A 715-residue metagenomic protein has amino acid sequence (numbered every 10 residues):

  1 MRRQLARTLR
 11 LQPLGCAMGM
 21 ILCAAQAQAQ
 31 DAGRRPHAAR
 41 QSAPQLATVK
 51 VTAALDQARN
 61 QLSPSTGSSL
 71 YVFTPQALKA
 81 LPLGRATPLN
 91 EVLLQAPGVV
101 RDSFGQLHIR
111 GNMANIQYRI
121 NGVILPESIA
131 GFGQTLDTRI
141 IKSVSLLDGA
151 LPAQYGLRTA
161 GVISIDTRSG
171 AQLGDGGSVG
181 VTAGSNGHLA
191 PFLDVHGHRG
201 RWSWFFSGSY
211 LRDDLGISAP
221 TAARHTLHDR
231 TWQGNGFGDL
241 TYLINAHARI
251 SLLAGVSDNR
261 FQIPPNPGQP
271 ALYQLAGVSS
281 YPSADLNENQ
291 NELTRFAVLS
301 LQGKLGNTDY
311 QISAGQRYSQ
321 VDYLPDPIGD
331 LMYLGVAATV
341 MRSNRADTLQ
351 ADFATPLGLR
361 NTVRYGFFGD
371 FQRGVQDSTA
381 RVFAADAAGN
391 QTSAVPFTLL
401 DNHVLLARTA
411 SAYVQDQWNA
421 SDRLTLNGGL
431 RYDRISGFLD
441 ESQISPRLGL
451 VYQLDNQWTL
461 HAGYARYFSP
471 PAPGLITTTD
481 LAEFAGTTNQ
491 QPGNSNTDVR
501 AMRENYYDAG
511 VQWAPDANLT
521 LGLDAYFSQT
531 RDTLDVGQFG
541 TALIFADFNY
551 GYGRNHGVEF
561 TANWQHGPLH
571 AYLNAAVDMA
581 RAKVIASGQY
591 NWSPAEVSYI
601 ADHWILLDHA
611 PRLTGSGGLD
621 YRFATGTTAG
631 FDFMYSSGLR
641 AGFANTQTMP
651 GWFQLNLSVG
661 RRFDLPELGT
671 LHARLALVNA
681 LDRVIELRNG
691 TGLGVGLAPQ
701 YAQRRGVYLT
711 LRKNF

Functional and structural regions predicted by a protein language model:
D31-P82, A114, D148, K304: Short, acidic, small-residue-rich periplasmic hinge/interaction motif at the N-terminus of Gram-negative outer-membrane
L81-R85, N90-L125, K142: Extracytoplasmic beta-strand/coil segments of soluble accessory domains associated with Gram-negative outer-membrane
Q95, L136-S178: A beta-strand signature from Gram-negative outer-membrane beta-barrel systems, especially the internal plug domain
A183-R212, A223-P264, N289-D309, L357-R360: Transmembrane beta-barrel wall of Gram-negative outer-membrane proteins
R260-Y273, A380, F438, Q457-Y506 (+5 more regions): Surface-exposed extracellular loop regions of Gram-negative outer-membrane beta-barrel proteins, predominantly
D309-P325, Q453, T497-N549, G553-H556 (+3 more regions): Membrane-embedded beta-barrel scaffold of Gram-negative outer-membrane proteins
N419-S421, L521-T530, A546-A641, R712: Gram-negative outer-membrane beta-barrel transporters
M634-R640, R661-F715: C-terminal beta-signal and adjacent terminal beta-strands/loops of Gram-negative outer-membrane beta-barrel proteins
